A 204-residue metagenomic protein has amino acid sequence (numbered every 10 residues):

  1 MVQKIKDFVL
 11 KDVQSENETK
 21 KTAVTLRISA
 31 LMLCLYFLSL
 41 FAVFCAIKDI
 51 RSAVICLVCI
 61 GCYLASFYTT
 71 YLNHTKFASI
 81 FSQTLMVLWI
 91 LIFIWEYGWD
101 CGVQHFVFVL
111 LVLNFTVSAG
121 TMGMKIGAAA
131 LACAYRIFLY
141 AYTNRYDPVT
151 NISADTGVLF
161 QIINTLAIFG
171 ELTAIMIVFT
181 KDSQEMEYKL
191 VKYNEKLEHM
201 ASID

Functional and structural regions predicted by a protein language model:
M1-S79, V178: N-terminal juxtamembrane segment and adjoining first transmembrane helix
K20-K21, K48, T75, G120-T121 (+2 more regions): Membrane-helix interfacial "entry" motifs
I28, M32-L35, A132, I168-T173: Hydrophobic alpha-helical membrane-embedded or membrane-associated segments
L33, F37, F44, Y63 (+4 more regions): Hydrophobic transmembrane alpha-helices
S52-I60, G157-F169: Alpha-helical transmembrane segments of polytopic membrane proteins
F115-A129, L172-K181: Membrane-water interface at the C-terminal end of transmembrane alpha helices
A167-E185, K189-K192: Signal-transducing alpha-helical linker
K192-D204: Amphipathic HAMP/coiled-coil signal-transducing linker helices that couple sensory inputs to cytosolic output domains
